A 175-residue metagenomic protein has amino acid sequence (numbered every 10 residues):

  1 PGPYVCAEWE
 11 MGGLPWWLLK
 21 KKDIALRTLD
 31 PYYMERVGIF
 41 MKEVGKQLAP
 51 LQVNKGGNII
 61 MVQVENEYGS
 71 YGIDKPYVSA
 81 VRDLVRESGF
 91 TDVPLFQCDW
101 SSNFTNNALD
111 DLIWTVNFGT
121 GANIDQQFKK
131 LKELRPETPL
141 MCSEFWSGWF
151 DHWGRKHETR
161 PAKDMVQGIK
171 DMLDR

Functional and structural regions predicted by a protein language model:
P1-D92: Active-site mouth of glycoside hydrolases
G2-Y4, V64-E67, C98-S101, N117-G119 (+2 more regions): An acidic- and aromatic-residue-enriched active-site/binding cleft used to recognize and process polar
Y4-A7, L29-I39, Q97-S101, K130-L134 (+1 more regions): Low-complexity, flexible helical/coil segments
G13-L19, L112-V116, T159-R160: Short, hinge-like loop/turn segments at secondary-structure boundaries
A49-V53, F104-A108, K130-L140: Acidic (Asp/Glu)-rich catalytic clusters
G57-Q63, D92-F96, D111-T115, T138-C142: Structural preference for beta-strand elements that scaffold enzyme active sites
G69-T91, D99-K132, H157: Substrate-binding cleft/loops of secretory-pathway carbohydrate-active enzymes
S88, G121-R175: Catalytic-core region of carbohydrate-active enzymes that cleave or remodel glycosidic bonds
